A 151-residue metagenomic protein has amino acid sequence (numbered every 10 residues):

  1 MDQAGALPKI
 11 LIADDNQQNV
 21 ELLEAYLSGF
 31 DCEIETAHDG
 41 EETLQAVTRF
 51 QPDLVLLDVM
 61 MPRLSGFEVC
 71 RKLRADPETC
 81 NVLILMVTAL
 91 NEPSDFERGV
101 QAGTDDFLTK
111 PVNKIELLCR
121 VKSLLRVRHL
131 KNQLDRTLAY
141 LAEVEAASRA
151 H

Functional and structural regions predicted by a protein language model:
M1-L11, E24, R136, L141-H151: Non-catalytic signal-transmission and effector/linker regions of two-component phosphorelay proteins
D14, D58, T88: Active-site residues of response regulator receiver
Q17-H38: Two-component/phosphorelay signaling modules centered on CheY-like receiver
V20, L57, M61-R63, C80 (+2 more regions): The feature encodes the CheY-like receiver
F50-L56: Active-site beta3 strand of CheY-like receiver
M61, L73, I84: Receiver (REC) domain active-site loop signature in two-component systems and cognate sites in sensor histidine kinases
